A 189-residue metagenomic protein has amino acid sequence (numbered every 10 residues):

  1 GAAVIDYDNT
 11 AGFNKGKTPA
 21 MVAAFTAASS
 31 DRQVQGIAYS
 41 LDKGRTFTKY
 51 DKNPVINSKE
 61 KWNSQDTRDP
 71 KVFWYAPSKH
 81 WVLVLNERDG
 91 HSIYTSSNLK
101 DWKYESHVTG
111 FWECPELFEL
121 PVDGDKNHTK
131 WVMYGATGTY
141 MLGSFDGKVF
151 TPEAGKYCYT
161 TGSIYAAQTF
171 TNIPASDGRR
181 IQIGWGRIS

Functional and structural regions predicted by a protein language model:
G1-P70, W74-G162, P174-S189: Beta-rich carbohydrate-recognition and catalytic domains
S163-Y165, F170-T171: Catalytic and ligand-binding motifs that coordinate phosphates/metal ions in nucleic-acid-processing enzymes
